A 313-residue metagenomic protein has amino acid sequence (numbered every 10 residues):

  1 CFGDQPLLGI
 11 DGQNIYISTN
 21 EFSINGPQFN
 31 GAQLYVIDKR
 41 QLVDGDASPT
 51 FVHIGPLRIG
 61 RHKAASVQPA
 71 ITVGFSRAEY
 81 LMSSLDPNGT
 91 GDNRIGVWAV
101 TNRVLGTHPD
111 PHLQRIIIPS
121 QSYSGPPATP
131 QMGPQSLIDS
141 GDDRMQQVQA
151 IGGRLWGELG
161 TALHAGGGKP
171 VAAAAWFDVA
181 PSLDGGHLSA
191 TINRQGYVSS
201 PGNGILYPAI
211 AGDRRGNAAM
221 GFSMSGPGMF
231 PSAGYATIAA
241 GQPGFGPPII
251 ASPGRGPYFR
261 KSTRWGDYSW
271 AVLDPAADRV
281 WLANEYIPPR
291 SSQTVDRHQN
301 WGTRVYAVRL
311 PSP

Functional and structural regions predicted by a protein language model:
C1-P313: C-terminal PAP-associated
